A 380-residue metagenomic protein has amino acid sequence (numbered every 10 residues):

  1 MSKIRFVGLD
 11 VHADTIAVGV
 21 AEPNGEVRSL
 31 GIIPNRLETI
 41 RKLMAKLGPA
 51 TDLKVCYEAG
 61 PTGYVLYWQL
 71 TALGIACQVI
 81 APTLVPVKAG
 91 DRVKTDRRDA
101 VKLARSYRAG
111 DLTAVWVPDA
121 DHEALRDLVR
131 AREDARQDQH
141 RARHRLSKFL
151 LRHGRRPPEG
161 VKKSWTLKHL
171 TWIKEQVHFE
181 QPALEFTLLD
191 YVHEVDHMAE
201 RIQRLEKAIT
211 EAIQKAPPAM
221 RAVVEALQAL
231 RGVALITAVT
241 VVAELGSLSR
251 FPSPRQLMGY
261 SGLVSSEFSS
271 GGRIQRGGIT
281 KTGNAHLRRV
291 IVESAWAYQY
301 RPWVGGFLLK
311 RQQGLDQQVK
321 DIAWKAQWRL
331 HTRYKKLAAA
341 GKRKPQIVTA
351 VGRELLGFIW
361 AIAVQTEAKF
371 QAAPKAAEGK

Functional and structural regions predicted by a protein language model:
M1-K380: A detector of single, family-specific signature residues that are central to catalytic or substrate-handling motifs
